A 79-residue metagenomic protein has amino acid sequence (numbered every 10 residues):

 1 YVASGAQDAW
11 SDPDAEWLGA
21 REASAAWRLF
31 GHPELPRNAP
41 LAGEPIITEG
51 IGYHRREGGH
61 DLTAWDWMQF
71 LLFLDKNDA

Functional and structural regions predicted by a protein language model:
Y1-A79: Alpha/beta-hydrolase-fold serine-hydrolase catalytic core, especially in secreted/extracellular enzymes
